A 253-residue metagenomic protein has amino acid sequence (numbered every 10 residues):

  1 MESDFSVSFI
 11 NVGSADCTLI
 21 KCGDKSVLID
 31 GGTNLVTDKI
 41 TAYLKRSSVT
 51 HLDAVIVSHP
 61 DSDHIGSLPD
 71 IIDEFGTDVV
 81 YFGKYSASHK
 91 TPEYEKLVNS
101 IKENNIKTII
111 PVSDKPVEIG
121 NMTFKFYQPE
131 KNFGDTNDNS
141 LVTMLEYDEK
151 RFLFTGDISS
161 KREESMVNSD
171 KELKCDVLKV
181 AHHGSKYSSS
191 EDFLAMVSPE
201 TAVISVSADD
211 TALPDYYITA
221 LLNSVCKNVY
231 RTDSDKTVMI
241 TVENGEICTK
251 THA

Functional and structural regions predicted by a protein language model:
M1-A253: Non-globular, low-confidence helical/coil segments that flank catalytic cores
